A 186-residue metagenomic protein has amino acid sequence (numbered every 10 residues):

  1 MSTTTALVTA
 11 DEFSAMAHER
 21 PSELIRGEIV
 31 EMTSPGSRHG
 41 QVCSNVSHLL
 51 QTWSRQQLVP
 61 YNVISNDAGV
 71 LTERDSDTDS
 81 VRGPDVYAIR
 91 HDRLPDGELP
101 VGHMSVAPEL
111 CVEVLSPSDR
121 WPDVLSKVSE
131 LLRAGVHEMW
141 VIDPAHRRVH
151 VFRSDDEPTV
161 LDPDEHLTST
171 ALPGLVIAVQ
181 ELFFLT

Functional and structural regions predicted by a protein language model:
M1-T186: Gly/Pro/Ser/Thr-rich low-complexity, intrinsically disordered segments predominantly at protein N-termini
